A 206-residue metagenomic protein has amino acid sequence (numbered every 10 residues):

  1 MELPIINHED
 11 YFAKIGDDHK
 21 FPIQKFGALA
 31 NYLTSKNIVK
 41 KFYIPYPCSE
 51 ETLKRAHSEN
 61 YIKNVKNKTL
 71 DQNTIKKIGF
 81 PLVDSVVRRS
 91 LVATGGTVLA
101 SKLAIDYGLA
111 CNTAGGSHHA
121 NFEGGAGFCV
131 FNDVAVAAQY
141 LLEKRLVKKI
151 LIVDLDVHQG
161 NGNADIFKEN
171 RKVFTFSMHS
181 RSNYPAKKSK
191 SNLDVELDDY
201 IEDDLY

Functional and structural regions predicted by a protein language model:
M1-V153, H158-Y206: HDAC/HDAC-like amidohydrolase catalytic core signature
